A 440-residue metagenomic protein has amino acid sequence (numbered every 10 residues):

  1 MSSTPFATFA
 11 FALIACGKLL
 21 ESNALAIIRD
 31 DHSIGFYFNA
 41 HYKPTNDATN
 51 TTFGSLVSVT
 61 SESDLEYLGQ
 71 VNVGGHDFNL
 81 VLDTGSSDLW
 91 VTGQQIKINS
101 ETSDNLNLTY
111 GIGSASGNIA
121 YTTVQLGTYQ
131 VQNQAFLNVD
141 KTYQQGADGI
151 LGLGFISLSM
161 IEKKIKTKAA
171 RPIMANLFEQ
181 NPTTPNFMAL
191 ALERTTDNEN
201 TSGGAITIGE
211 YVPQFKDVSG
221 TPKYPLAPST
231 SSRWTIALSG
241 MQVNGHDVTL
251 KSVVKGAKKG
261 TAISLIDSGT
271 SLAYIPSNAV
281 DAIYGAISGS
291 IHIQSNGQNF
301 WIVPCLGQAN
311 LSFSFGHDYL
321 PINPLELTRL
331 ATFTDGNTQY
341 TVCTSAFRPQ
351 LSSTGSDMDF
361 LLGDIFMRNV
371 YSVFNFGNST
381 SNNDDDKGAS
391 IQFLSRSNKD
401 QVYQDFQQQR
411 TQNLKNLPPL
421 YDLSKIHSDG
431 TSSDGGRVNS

Functional and structural regions predicted by a protein language model:
T4-A24: Cleavable N-terminal signal peptides of Sec/SRP-targeted secreted and luminal proteins
L20-G35, S314-S440: Aspartic protease catalytic domain
N23-P225, A282-Q308, S352-S353: Non-catalytic N-lobe/flap surface of aspartyl protease domains
E62-H76, L238-T261, F347-T354: A short acidic-Thr-Gly-centered motif at the start of a beta-strand
G74, V81-S87, L265-S271, N278 (+1 more regions): A short acidic Gly-Thr/Ser loop motif
D140-I150, K216, A227-T235, T328-C343 (+1 more regions): Short, surface-exposed linear segments at secondary-structure transitions and domain or protein termini
T201-T261, D335-N337: Flexible, small-/acidic-enriched active-site or ligand-binding loops
V253-L272, A279-A282, S290-Q294, N310-S312: Extended serine/threonine-enriched, polar tracts that run as long, contiguous segments within proteins
